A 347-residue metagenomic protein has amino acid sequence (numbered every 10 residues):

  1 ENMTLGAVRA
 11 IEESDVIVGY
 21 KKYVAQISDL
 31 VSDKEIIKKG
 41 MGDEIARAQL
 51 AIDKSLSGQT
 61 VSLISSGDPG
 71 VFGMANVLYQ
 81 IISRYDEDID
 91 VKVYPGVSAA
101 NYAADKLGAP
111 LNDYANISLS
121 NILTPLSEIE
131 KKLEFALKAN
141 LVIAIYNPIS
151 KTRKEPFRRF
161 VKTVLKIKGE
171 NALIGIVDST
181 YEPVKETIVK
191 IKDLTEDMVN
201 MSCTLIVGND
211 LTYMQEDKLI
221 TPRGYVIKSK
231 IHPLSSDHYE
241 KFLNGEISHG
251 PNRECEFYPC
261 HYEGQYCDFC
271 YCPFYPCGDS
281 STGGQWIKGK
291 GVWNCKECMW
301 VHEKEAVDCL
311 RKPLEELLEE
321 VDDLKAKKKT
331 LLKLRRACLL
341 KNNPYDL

Functional and structural regions predicted by a protein language model:
E1-N2, T124-L126, T187-V189: Short gly/ser/thr-rich secondary-structure transition/capping motifs
E1-V91: Class I S-adenosyl-L-methionine
S14-I17, L30, K54-G58, I81 (+6 more regions): Change "in soluble alpha/beta enzymes" to "in soluble alpha/beta proteins
V71-A139: Class I SAM-dependent methyltransferase SAM-binding "motif I" and its flanking Rossmann-like core
K138-P233, T330: A contiguous loop/helix-start segment that scaffolds small-molecule binding in enzyme catalytic cores
P233-D346: Cysteine-centered metal-binding/redox modules
